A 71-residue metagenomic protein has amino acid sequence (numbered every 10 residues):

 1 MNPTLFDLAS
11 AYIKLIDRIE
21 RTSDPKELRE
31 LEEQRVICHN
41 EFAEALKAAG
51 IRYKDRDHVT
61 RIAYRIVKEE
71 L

Functional and structural regions predicted by a protein language model:
M1-K26, R65: N-terminal acidic leader/helix
F6-L8, N40-L46, T60: Short, intrinsically disordered, low-complexity terminal segments
Y12, A45, I66-E70: Short, leucine/isoleucine-rich alpha-helical interaction segments at C-terminal helix-coil junctions
Y12, L31-F42: Short amphipathic alpha-helical coiled-coil/interface segments
D17-L31, A48-K54: Charged, low-complexity interaction regions
I37-K54, L71: Amphipathic alpha-helical coiled-coil segments
K54-V67: Long amphipathic alpha-helical coiled-coil segments
